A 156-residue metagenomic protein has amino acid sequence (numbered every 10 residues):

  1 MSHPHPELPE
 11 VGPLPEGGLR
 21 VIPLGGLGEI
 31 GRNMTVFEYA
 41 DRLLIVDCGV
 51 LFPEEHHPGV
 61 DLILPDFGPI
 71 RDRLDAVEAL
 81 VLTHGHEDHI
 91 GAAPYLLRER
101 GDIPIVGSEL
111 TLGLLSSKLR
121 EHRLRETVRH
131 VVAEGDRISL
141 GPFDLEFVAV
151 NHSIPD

Functional and structural regions predicted by a protein language model:
M1-I22, E38-G49: Metallo-beta-lactamase
S2-P13, L110-P155: Metallo-beta-lactamase
L8-E10, P23-L24, N33, A93: Generic recognition of flexible, low-complexity loop/linker segments
G17-L24, I30-Y39, D136-D156: Catalytic core of the metallo-beta-lactamase
L27-R32, Y39-L82, P94-I103, G107-T111 (+1 more regions): Pre-active-site segment of Zn-dependent metallo-hydrolases
D61-L64, E87, N151-I154: Conserved phosphate-coordination/catalytic loops
A79, T83-I90, H152: Histidine-centered divalent metal-coordination motifs
